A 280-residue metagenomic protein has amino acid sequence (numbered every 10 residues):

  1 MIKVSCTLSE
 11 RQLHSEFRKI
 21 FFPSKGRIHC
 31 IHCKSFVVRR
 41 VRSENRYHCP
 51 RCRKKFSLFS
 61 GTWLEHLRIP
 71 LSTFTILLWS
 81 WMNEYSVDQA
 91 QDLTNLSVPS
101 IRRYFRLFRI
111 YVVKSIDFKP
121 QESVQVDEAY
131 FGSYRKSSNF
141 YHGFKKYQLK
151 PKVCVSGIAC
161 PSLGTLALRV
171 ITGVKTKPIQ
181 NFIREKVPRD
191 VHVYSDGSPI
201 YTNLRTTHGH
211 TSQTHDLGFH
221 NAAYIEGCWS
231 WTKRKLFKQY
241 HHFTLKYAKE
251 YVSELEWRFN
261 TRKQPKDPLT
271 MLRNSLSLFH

Functional and structural regions predicted by a protein language model:
M1-H280: Residue-level recognition of single "structural anchor" positions that define or cap local secondary structure
